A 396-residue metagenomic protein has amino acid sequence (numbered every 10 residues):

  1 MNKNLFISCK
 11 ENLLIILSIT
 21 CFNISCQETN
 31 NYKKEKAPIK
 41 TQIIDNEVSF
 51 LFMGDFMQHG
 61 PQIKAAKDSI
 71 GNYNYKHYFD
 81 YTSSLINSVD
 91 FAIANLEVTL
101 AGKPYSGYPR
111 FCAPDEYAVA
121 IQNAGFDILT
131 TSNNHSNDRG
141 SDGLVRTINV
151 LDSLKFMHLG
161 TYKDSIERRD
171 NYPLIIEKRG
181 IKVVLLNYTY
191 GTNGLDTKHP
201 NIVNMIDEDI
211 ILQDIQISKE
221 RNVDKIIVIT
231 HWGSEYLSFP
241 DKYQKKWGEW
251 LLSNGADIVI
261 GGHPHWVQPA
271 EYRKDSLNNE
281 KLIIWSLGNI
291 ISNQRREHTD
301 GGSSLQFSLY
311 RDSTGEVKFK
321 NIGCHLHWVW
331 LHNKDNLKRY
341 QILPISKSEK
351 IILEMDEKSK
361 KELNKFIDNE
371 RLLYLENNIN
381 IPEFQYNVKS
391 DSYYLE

Functional and structural regions predicted by a protein language model:
N2-L13: Bacterial N-terminal signal peptides that target proteins for export
N12-T20: Sec-dependent N-terminal signal peptides
N23-S25: C-terminal motif of bacterial Sec signal peptides marking the signal peptidase cleavage site
Q27-E396: Acidic, metal/ion-coordinating pockets
